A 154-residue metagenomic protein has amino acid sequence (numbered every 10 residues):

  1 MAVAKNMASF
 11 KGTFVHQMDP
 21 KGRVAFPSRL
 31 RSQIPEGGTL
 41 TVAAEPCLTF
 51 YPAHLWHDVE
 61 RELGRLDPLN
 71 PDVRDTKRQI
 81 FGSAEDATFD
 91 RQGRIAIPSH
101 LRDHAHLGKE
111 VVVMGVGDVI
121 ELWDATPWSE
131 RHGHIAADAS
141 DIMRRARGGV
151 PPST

Functional and structural regions predicted by a protein language model:
M1-H16, P20, L30-A87, R91-Q92 (+1 more regions): Flexible "stalk/tail and boundary" regions
